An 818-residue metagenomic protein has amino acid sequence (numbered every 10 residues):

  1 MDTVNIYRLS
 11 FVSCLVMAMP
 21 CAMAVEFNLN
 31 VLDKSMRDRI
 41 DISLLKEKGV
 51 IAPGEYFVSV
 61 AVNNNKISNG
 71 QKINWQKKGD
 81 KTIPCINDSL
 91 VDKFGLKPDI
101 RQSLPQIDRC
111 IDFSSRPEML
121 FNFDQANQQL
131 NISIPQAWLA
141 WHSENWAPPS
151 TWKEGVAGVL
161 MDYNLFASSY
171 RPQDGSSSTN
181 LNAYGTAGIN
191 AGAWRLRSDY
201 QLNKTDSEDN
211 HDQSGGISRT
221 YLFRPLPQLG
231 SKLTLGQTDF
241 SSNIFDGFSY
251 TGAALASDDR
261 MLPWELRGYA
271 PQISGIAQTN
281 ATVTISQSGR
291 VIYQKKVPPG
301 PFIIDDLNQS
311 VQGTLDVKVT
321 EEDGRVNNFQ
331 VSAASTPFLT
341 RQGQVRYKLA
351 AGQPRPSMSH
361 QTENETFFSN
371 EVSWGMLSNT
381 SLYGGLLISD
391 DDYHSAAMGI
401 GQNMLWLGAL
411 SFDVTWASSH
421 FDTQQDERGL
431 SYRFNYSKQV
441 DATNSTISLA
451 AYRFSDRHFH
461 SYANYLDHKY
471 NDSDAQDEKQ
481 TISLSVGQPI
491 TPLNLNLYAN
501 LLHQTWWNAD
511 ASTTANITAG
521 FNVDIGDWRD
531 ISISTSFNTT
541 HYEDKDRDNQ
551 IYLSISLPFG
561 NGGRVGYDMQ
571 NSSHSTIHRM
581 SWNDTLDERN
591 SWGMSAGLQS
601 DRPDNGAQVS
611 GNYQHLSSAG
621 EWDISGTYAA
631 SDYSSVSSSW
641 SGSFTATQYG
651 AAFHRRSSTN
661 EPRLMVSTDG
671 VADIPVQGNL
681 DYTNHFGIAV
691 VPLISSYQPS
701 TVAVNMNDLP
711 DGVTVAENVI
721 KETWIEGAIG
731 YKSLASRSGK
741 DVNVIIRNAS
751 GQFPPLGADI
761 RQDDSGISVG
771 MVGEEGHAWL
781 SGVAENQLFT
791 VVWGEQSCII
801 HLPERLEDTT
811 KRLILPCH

Functional and structural regions predicted by a protein language model:
V4-I6, F11-V16, M23-R267, H574-T645: Post-signal-peptide, soluble extracytosolic/periplasmic N-terminal scaffold domains of envelope/secretory systems
I51-N74, A281, G670-L680, A749-D764: Short, ordered, surface-exposed loop/turn motifs in non-cytosolic proteins
V60, I273-G275, L664-T668, K740-A749: A short, amphipathic beta-strand motif
N63, N74, N164-Y170, Q201-T205 (+18 more regions): Outer-membrane beta-barrel pore domains and translocons
Q71-K72, L680-A689, S765-H777: Short, acidic Ser/Thr/Gly-rich low-complexity loop/linker segments typical of extracellular and cell-surface proteins
K77-I86, L307-Q312, I688-T714, I725-E726 (+2 more regions): Short Pro-Gly-centered beta-turn/loop motif in secreted/extracellular proteins
I86, W152-E208, V345-S418, D441 (+3 more regions): Conserved, compact domain cores that house catalytic/ligand-binding motifs in diverse enzymes and effector modules
W152, L181-G192, S214-P227, N364-S378 (+12 more regions): Feature captures outer-membrane beta-barrel proteins of Gram-negative bacteria and organelles
